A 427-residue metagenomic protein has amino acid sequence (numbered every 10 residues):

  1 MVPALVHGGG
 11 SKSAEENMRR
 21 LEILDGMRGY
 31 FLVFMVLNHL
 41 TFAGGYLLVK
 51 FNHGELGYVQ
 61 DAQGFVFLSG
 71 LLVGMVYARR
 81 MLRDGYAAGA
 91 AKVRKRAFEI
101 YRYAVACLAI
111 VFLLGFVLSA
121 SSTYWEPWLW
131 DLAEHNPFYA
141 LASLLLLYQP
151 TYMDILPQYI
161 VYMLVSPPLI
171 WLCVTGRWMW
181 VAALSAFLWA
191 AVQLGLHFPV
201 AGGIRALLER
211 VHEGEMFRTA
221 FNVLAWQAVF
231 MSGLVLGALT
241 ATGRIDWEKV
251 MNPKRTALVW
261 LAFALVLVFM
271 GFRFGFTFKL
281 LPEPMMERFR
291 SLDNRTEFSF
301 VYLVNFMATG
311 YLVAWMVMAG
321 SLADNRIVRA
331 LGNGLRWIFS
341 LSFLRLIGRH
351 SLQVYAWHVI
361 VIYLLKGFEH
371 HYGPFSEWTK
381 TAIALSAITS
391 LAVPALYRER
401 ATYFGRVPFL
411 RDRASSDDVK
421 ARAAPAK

Functional and structural regions predicted by a protein language model:
V2-K427: Alpha-helical transmembrane segments and their immediate juxtamembrane cytosolic regions
